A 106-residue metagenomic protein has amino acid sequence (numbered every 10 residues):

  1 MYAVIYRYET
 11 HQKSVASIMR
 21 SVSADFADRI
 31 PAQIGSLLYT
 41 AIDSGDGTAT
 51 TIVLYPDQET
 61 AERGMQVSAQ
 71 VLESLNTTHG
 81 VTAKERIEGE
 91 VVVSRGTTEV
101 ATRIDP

Functional and structural regions predicted by a protein language model:
M1-T50, P56-Q70, T77-P106: Short S/T/G/P-rich N-terminal loop/turn motif that feeds into the first structured element of a domain
